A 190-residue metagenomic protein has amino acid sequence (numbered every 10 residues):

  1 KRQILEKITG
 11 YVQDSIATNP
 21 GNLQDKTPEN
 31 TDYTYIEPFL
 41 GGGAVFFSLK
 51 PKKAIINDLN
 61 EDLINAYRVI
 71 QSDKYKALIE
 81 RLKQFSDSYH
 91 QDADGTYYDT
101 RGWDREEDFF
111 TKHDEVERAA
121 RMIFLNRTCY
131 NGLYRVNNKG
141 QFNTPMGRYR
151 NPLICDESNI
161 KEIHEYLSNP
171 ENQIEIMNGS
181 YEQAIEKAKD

Functional and structural regions predicted by a protein language model:
K1-Y11, G21, P28-T31, K74-D190: SAM-dependent nucleic-acid methyltransferase catalytic core
Y11, T31-D87: Conserved S-adenosyl-L-methionine
